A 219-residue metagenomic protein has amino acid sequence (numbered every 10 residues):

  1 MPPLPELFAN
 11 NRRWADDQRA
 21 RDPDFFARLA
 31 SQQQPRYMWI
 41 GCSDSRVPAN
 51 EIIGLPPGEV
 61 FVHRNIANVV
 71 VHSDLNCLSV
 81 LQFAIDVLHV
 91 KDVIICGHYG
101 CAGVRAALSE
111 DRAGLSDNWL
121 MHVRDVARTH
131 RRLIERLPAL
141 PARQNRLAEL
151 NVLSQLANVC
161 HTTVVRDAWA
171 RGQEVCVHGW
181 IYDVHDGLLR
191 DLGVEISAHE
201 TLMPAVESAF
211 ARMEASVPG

Functional and structural regions predicted by a protein language model:
M1-P35, A67-K91, A102-G219: Divalent-metal-activated hydrolytic enzyme cores
Q18-E59: N-terminal short beta-loop-beta anion/metal-coordinating cradle
I40-C42, R64, I94-H98, H178-D183: Short beta-strand segments
D44-R46, H98-G103: Gly/Ser/Thr-rich loops at beta-strand to alpha-helix junctions that form or flank small-molecule/cofactor-binding
P57-N68: Glycine/charged-rich beta-loop-alpha catalytic/anionic-binding loops adjacent to active sites
